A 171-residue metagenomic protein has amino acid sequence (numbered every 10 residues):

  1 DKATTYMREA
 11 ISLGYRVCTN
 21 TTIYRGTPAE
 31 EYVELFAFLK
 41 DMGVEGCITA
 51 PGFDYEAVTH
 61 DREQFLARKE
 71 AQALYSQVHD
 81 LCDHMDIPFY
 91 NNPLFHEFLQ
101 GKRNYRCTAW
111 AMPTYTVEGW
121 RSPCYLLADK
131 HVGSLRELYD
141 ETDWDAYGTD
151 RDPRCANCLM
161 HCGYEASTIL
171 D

Functional and structural regions predicted by a protein language model:
D1-M112, V117, S122, L126 (+1 more regions): Radical SAM enzyme [4Fe-4S]-AdoMet core and its adjacent flexible, acidic and glycine-rich loops/tails across
N104, W120-D171: Flexible mid-to-C-terminal extensions adjoining Fe-S/redox cofactors in radical SAM and related proteins
